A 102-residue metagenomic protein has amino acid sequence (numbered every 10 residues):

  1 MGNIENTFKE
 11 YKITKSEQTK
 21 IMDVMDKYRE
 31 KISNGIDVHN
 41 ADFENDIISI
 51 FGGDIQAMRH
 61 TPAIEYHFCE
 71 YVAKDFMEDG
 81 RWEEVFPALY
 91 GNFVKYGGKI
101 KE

Functional and structural regions predicted by a protein language model:
M1-N3, H39, W82: Secondary-structure junction/capping motif
M1-S16: Long, leucine- and charge-enriched amphipathic alpha-helices that form heptad-repeat coiled-coil/leucine-zipper-like
N6, D23-K27, E70-Y71: Short, hydrophobic/amphipathic alpha-helical patches that form generic packing surfaces within helical domains
K12, I50-G53: Short helix-coil junctions and helix-kink-helix linkers
K15-N40, I47: Mature extracytoplasmic domains of secretory-pathway proteins
F43-I47, H67-C69: Amphipathic alpha-helical segments in structured regions that serve as interaction surfaces
G52-E102: Amphipathic alpha-helical binding modules
